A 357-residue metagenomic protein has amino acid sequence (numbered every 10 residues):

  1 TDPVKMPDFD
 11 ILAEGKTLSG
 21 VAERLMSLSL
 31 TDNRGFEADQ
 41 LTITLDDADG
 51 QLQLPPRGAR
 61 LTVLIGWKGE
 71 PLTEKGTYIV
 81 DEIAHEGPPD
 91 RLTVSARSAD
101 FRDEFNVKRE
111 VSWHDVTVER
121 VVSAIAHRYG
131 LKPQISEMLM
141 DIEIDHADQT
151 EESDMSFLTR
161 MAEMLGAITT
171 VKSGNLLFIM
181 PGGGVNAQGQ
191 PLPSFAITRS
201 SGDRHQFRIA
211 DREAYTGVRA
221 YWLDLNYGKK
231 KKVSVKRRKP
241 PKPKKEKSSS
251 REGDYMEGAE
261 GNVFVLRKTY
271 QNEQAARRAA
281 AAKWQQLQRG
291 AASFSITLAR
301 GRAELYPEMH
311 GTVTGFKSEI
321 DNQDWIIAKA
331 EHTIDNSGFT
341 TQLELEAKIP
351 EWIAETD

Functional and structural regions predicted by a protein language model:
T1-D103: Assembly/oligomerization scaffold segments
T1-P7, I11-A13, L72, A96 (+5 more regions): Interface-prone segments of viral and bacterial extracellular assemblies
L28-Q53, G202-D357: An acidic/polar, Gly/Ser/Thr-rich interaction patch typically located in mid-to-C-terminal regions of proteins
I65-W67, M180, M309, G315: Conserved "cap/hinge" positions at secondary-structure junctions
T77-E86, V111, G183-V185, D324-S337: Short, compositionally biased
R91, R97-D100, E137-Q206, R212: Short beta-strand-centered interaction patches in the first periplasmic/extracellular domains of large envelope
F101-R109, V121-D148: N-terminal export/assembly leaders
V116-S123, H127, E151-E163, Y215 (+1 more regions): Polar, S/T/G-rich
